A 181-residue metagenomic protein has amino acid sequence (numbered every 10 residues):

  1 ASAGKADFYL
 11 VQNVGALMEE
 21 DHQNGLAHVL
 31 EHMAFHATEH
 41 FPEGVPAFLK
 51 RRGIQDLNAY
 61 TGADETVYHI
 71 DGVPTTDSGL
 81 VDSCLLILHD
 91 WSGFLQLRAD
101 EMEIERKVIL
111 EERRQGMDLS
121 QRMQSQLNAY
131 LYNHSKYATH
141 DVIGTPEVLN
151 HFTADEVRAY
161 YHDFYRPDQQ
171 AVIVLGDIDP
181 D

Functional and structural regions predicted by a protein language model:
A1, D179-D181: Proteolytic maturation boundary segments
G4-V73, L119, T139-I143: M16/MPP (pitrilysin/insulinase) zinc-metallopeptidase core fold and M16-derived inactive scaffolds
G15-E20, T75-S78, R98, P180: Short beta-strands and strand-coil junctions in structured, solvent-facing domains, enriched
M33, A37-T38, S83-I87, W91 (+1 more regions): Scaffold signal of the M16-like zinc-metallopeptidase fold and its non-catalytic homologs
A37-E39, D71-E105: M16/insulysin-pitrilysin zinc metalloprotease superfamily fold
P46-K50, L95-R114, D179: Acidic/histidine-enriched alpha-helical segments
H69-P74, R106-E112, G144-P146, A171-D179: Conserved short loop/turn motifs at secondary-structure junctions
